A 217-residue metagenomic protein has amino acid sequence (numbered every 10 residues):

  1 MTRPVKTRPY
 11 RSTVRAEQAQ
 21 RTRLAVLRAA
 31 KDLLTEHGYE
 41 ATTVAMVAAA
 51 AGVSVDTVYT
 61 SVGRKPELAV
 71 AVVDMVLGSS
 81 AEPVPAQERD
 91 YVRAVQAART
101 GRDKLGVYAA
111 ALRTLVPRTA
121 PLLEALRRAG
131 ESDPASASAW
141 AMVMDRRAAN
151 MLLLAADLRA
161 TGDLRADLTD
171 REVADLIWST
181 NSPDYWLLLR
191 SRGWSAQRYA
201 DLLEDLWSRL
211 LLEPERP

Functional and structural regions predicted by a protein language model:
M1-R21, E215-P217: N-terminal intrinsically disordered/low-complexity leader segments
A19, R23-K31, D170: Short, leucine-enriched amphipathic alpha-helices that occur as contiguous helical runs
A25, L33-E67, A71: Helix-turn-helix
Y39, R128-D133, P183: Short helix-capping/turn signature of helix-turn-helix
V44, V73-S80: Short, basic, alpha-helical segments at the C-terminal edge of helix-turn-helix-like DNA-binding modules
E67, A71, A81-P117, A174: Hydrophobic alpha-helical connector segments
V107-R127, P134-T161, R171-D175: Amphipathic alpha-helical packing segments from all-alpha helical-bundle domains
R159-L206, P217: Hydrophobic/aromatic-rich alpha-helical bundle segments in the mid-to-C-terminal region
